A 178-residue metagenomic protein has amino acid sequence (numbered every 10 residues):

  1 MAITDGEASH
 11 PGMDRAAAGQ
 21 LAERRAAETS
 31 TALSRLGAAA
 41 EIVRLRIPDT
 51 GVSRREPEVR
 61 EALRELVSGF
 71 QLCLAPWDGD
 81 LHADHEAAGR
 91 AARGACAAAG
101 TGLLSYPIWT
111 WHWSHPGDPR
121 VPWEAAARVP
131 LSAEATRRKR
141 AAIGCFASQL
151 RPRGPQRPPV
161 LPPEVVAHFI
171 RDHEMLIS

Functional and structural regions predicted by a protein language model:
M1-S105, A141-C145, R157-H168: Active-site beta-strand->loop->alpha-helix modules in alpha/beta enzyme cores, enriched in Gly/His/Asp(Glu)
A2, R46, G51, T110 (+5 more regions): Residue-level preference for alpha-helix termini and adjacent loops
A97-R120: Short, flexible loop segments at boundaries between secondary-structure elements
S114-R157: A conserved mid-domain beta-alpha-beta active-site/ligand-binding segment of alpha/beta enzyme cores
L150-S178: C-terminal and late-domain segments of enzyme folds
